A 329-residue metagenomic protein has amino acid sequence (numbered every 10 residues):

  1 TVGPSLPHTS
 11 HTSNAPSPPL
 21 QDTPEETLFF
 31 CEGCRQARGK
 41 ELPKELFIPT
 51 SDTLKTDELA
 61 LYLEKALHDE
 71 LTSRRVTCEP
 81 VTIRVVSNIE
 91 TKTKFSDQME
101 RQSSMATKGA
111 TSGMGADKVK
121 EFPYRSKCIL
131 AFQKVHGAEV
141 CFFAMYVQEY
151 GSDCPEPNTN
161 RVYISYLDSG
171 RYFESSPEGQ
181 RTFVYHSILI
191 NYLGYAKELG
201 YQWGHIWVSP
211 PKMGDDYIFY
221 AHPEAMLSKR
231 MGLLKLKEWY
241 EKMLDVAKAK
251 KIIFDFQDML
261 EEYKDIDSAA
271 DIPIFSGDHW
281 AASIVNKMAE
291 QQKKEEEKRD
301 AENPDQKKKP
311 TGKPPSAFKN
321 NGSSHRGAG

Functional and structural regions predicted by a protein language model:
T1-P7, G33, H136-F142, V147-K248: Acyl-donor binding region in acyl/amide transferases
V2-M114: PHD-type zinc finger and closely related Cys/His-rich zinc-binding mini-domains in nuclear regulators
S5-S10, F95-Q98, G214-A221, K294-E295 (+1 more regions): Internal, charge-rich low-complexity segments
L6-T9, E41-P49, D69, S73-V81 (+9 more regions): Short, flexible/disordered secondary-structure transition segments
N14-D22, F47-P49, Y124-C128, D168-Q180 (+2 more regions): Short interface patches used for recognition in eukaryotic signaling and trafficking proteins
A15-L20, M99, A110-K118, R125-A131 (+3 more regions): Eukaryotic intrinsically disordered and solvent-exposed regulatory patches
K118-V119, Y201: A compositional signature for long Ser/Thr(±Pro)-rich, low-complexity
L234-G329: Extended effector regions of multi-domain proteins
